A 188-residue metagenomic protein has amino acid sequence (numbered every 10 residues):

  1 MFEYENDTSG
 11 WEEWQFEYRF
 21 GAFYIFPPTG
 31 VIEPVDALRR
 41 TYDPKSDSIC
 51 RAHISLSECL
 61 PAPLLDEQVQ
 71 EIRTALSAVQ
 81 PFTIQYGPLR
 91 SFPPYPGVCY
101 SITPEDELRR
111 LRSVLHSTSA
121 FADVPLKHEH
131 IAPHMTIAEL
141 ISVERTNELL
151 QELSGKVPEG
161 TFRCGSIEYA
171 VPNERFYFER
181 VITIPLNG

Functional and structural regions predicted by a protein language model:
M1-T83, S91, E105-R163, F178-G188: Basic, often amphipathic N-terminal segments
E58, S101, V171: Pocket-edge structural micro-motifs
L65, Y95, N173: Active-site-proximal flexible loops/turns
R90-P93, V171: Short, low-complexity Ser/Thr-rich regulatory SLiMs
P96, S101-I102: Charge-rich, low-complexity N-terminal segments
G165-Y177: Glycine-rich beta-strand-turn "strand-cap" elements at beta-sheet edges
